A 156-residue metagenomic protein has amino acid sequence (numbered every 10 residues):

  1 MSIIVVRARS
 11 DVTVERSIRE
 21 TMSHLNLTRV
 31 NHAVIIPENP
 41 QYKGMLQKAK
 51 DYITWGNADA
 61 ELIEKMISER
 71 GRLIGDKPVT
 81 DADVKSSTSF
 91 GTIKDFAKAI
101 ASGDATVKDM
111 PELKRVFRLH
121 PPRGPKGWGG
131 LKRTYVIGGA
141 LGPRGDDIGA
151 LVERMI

Functional and structural regions predicted by a protein language model:
M1-I156: Core subunits and conserved enzymes of cellular information-processing and envelope-translocation systems across
